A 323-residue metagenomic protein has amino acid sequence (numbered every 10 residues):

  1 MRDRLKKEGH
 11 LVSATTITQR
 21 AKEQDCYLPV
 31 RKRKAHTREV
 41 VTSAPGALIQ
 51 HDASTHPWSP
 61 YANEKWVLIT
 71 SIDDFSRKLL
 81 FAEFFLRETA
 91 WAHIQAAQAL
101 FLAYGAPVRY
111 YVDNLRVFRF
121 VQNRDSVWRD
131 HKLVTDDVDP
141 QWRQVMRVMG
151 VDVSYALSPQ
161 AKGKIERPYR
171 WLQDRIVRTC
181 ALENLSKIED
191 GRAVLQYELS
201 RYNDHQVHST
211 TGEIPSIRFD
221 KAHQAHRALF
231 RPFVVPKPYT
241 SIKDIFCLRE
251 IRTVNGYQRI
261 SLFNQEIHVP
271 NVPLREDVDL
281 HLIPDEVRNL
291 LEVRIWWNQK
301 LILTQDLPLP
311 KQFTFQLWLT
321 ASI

Functional and structural regions predicted by a protein language model:
M1-P57, H131-D137, K221-A222: Basic, flexible linker segments flanking DNA-binding modules in nucleic acid-interacting mobile-element proteins
R4, V145-V148, R201: Alpha-helical scaffold elements within enzyme catalytic domains, especially in hydrolases
L11, A44-L68, D74-D190, T304-A321: RNase H-like DDE/DDD metal-dependent nuclease/strand-transfer catalytic core used by mobile genetic elements
I72-D73, W296: Hydrophobic alpha-helical segments, especially N-terminal targeting/anchoring helices
L185-N203: Charge-rich, low-complexity intrinsically disordered segments
L199, N203-I323: C-terminal, beta-rich DNA-binding module of retroviral/retroelements integrases
